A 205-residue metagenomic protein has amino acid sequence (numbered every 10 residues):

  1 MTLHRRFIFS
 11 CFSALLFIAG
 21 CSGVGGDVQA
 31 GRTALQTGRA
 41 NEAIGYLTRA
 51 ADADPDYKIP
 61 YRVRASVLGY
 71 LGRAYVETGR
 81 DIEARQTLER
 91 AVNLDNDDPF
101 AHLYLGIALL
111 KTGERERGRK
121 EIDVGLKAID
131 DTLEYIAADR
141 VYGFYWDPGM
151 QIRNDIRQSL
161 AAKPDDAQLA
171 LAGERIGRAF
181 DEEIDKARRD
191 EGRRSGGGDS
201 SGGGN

Functional and structural regions predicted by a protein language model:
A51, I107-E134, A161-P164: TPR/TPR-like (Sel1-like) alpha-helical repeat modules
E134-N205: Terminal, low-structured helical/coil segments at or just beyond the last alpha-helical repeat
